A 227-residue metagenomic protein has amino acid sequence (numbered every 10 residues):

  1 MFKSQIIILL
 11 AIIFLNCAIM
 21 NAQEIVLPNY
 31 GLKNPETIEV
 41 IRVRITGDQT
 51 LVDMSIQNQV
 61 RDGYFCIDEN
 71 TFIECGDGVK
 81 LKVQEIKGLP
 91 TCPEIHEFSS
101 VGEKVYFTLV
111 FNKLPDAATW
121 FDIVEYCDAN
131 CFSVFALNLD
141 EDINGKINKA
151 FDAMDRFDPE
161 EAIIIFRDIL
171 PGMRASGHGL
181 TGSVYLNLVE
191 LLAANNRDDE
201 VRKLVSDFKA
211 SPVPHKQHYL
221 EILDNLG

Functional and structural regions predicted by a protein language model:
M1-I25: Bacterial Sec-dependent N-terminal signal peptides
D48-N58: Short, well-ordered beta-strand segments enriched in hydrophobic/aromatic residues
Q57-H96: The feature marks short-to-medium sequence segments in extracytoplasmic or secretory-pathway proteins
Q84-T119, D128: Short, solvent-exposed, Trp/other aromatic-anchored flexible loops in extracytoplasmic proteins
N144-S176: Alpha-helical segment of the N-proximal tetratricopeptide repeat
R156, A194-N195: Structural motif corresponding to the intra-repeat A-B loop/turn of tetratricopeptide repeats
G172-R174, V205, S211-H215: Alpha-helical junction/boundary sensor with strong preference for TPR arrays
G179-A194, P214-G227: TPR/TPR-like alpha-solenoid helical repeat scaffolds
